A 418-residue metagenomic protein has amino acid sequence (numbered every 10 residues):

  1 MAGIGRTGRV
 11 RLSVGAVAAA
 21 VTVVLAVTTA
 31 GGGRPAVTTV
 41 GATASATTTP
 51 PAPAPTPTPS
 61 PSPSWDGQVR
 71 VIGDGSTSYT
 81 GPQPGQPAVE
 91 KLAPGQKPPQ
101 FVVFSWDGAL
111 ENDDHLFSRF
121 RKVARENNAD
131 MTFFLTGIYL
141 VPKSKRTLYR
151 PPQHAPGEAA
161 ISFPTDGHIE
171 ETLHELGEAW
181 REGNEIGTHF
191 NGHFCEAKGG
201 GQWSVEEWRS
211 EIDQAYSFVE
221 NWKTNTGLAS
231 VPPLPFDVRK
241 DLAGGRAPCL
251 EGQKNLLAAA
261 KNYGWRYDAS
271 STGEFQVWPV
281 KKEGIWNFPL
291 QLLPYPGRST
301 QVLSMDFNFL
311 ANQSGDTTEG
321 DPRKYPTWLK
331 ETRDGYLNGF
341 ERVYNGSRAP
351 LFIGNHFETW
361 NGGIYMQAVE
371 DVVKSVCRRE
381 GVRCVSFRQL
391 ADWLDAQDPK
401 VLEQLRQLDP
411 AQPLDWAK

Functional and structural regions predicted by a protein language model:
M1-A18: N-terminal export and membrane-targeting signals
G3-I4, V24-T49: C-terminal region of N-terminal signal peptides and the immediate post-cleavage residues of exported proteins
V14-T28: Hydrophobic membrane-insertion alpha-helices, especially the h-region of bacterial N-terminal signal peptides
G41-S64: Ser/Thr-rich, Proline-interspersed low-complexity disordered segments
P63-I72, R150-D166, V231-S347, D398-D409: Active-site-adjacent pocket scaffolds in enzyme catalytic domains
V69-E185, G192-E196, Y216-F218, W222-A258 (+6 more regions): Active-site beta->alpha N-cap acidic-glycine motif
S78-G81, T132, Y267-V280, D334-K418: C-terminal domain-boundary segment and adjacent tail
F194-A215: Active-site cleft segment of glycoside hydrolase catalytic domains centered on the general acid/base Glu
